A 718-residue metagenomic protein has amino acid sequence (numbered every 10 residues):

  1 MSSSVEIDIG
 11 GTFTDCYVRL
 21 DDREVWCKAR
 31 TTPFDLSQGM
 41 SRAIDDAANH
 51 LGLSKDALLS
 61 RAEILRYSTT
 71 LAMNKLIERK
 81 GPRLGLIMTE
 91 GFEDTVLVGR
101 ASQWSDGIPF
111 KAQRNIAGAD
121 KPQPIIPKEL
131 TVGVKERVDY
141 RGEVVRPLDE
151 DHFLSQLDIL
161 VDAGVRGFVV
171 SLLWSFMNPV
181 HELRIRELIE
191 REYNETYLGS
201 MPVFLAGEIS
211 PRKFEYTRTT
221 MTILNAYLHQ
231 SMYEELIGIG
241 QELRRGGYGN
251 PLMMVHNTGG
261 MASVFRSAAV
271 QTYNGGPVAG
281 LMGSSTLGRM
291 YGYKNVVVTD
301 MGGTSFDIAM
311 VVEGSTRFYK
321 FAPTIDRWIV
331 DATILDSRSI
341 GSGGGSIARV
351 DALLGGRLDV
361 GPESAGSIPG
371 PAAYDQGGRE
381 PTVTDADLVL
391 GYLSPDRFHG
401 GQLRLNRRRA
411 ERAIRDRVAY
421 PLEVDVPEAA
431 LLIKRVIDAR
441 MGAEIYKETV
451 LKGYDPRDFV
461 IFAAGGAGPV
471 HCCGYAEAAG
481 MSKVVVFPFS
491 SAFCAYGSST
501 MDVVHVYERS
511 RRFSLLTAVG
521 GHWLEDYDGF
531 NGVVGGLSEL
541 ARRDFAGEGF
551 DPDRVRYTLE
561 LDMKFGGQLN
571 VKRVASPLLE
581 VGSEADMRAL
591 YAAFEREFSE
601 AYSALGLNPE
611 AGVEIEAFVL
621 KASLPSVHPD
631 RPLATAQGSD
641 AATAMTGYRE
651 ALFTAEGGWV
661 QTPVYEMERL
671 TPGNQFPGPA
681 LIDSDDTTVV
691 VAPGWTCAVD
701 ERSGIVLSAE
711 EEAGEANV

Functional and structural regions predicted by a protein language model:
M1-G85, D139, R146-V169, L183-L205 (+12 more regions): N-terminal glycine/serine-rich phosphate-binding loop of ATP-dependent small-molecule kinases, especially carbohydrate
S4, I9, D151-G164, G238 (+10 more regions): C-terminal, non-catalytic interaction/recognition modules in large multi-subunit enzymes and RNPs
E6, D15-Y17, W26-A48, R66 (+6 more regions): Conserved phosphate-binding loops in N-terminal lobes of ATP-dependent enzymes of the actin/Hsp70/sugar-kinase
C16-V18, C27-F34, Q38, G85-G91 (+4 more regions): Glycine-rich phosphate-binding loop of actin/hexokinase-like ATP-binding domains
D120-P124, G207-L228, M232-L243, Y496-D528: Metal-dependent DNA phosphodiester-chemistry modules and their immediately adjacent helices/loops in DNA-processing
L172-W174, A206-E208, N257-T258, G302 (+2 more regions): Glycine-rich beta-strand-to-loop/alpha-helix junction loops that act as flexible
R191-T219, G480-Y496: Conserved phosphate-binding/catalytic loops in two-lobed NTP-binding clefts
